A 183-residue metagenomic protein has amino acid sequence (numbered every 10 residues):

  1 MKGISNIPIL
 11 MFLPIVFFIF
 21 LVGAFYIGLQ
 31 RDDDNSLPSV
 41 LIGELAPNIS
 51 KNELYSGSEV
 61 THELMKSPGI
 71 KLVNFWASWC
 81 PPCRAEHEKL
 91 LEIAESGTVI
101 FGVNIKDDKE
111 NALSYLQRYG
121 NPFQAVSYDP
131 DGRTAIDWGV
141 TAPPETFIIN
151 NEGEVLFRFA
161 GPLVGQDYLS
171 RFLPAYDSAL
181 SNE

Functional and structural regions predicted by a protein language model:
M1-N52, E183: N-terminal targeting signals for export/organelle localization
I7-M11, R118-P122, D129-E183: Thiol/disulfide oxidoreductase modules built on the thioredoxin-like
R31-D32, N52-E59, V126-D129: Short gly/ser/thr-rich secondary-structure transition/capping motifs
G43, N48, G97, F123-Q124: A generic structural signal for alpha->beta connector loops
I49-L72: A short beta-strand-turn-helix
L72-V73, I100, T146: Hydrophobic beta-strand anchors of alpha/beta hydrolase catalytic cores
N74-W79: Aromatic-flanked redox-active Cys/Sec active sites in thiol-based oxidoreductases, especially the WC-centered
R84-G120, P130-D137: Structural microenvironment flanking redox-active thiols in thiol-disulfide oxidoreductases
